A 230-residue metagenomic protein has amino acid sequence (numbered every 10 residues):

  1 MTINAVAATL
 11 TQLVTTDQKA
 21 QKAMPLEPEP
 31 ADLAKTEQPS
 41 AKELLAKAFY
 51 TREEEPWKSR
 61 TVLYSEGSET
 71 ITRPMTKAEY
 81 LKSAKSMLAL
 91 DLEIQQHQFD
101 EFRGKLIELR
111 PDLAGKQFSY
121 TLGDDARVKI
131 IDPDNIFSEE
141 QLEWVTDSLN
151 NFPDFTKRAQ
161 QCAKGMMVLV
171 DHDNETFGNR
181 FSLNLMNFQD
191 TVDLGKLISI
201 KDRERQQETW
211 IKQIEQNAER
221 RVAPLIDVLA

Functional and structural regions predicted by a protein language model:
M1-K47, Q207-A230: Short, compositionally biased, intrinsically disordered N-terminal export/targeting signals, typified by the non-Sec
R52-A230: Polar, low-complexity export/assembly segments characteristic of proteins that are secreted or assemble on the cell
